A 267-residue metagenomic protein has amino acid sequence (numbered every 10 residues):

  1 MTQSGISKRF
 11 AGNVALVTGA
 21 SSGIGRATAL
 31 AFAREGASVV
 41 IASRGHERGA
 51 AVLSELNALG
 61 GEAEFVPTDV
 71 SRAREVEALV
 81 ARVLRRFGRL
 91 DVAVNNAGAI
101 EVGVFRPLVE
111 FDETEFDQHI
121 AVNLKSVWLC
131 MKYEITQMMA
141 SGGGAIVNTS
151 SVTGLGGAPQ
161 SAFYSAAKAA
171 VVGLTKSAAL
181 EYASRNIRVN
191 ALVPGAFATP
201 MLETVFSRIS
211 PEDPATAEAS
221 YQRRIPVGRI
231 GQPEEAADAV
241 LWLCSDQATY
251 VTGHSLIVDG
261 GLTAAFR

Functional and structural regions predicted by a protein language model:
T2-I6, I100, V104-F105, G156 (+2 more regions): Short C-terminal tail/terminal secondary-structure segment of NAD(P)H-dependent dehydrogenase/reductase domains
V14, S21-S22, G45: Conserved glycine-rich cofactor-binding loop
V104-L108, D112-I120, A217, Y221: Substrate-binding pocket helix/loop in short-chain dehydrogenase/reductase
M131, A167, T175: Active-site helix of classical SDR
T136, L180-E181, T249: Alpha-helical segment proximal to the catalytic Tyr-Lys
S151: Residue(s) in the substrate-gating loop at a strand-loop-helix junction that position the organic substrate next
A183, R188, V251-G253: Short, small/polar-rich loop/turn modules that mediate ligand/substrate recognition or access, typified
